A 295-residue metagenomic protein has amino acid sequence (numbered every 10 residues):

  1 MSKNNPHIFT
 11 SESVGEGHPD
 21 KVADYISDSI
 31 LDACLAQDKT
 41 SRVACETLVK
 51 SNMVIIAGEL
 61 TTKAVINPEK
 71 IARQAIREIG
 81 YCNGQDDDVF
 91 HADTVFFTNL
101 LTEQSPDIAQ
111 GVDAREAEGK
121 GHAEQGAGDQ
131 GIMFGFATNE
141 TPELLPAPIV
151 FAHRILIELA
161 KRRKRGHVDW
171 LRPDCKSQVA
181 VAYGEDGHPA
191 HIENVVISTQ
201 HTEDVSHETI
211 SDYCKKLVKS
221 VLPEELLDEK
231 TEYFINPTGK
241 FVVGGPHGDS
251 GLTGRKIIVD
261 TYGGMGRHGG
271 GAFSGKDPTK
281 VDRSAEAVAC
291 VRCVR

Functional and structural regions predicted by a protein language model:
M1-A44: N-terminal, positively charged regions that mediate nucleic acid binding
T10, K70, R77-D86, F90-V242: Glycine-rich, mobile lid/loop segments that gate access to catalytic sites or pores
E12-V14, H18-A23, Q125-E140, V242-G266 (+1 more regions): Conserved phosphate/anionic-ligand binding catalytic regions in large, soluble enzymes, centered on
G15, E59-A64, T138-E143, Q200-V205 (+2 more regions): A generic structural motif
Y25-S29, V150, R154, A287-V291: Short amphipathic alpha-helical face segments that pack within enzyme cores and frequently flank/anchor catalytic
A44-T62: Short, charge-patterned binding micro-sites
G58, T62-I76: Active-site-surrounding "flap" and adjacent substrate/cofactor-binding loops of secreted or lumenal enzymes, prototyped
D204-C293: Glycine-rich anion/phosphate-binding loop at the beta-strand->alpha-helix junction
